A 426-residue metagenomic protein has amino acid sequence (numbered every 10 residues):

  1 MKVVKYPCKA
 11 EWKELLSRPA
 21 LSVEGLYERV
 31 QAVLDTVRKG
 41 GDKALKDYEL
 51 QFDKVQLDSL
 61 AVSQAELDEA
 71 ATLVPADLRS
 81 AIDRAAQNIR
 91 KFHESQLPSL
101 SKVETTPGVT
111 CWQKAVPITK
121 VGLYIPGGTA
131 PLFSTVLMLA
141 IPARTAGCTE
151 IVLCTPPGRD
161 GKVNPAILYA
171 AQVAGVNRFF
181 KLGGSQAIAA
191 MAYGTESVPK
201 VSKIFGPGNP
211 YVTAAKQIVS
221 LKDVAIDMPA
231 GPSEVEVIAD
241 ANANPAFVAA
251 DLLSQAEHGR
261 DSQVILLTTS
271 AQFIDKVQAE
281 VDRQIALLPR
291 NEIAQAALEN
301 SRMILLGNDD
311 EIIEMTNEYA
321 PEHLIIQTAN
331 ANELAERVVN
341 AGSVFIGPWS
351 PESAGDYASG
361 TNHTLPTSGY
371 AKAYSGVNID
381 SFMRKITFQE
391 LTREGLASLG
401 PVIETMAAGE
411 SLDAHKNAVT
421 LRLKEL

Functional and structural regions predicted by a protein language model:
M1-P7, R178-G183, M303-N308: Short acidic-hydrophobic, aromatic-tinged amphipathic segments that line or gate anion-handling sites
M1-T119: N-terminal Rossmann-like NAD(P)+-binding subdomain of aldehyde/semialdehyde dehydrogenases
P98-V103, A225, S262-L267, L287-A297 (+3 more regions): Flexible, glycine/charged-enriched surface loops at secondary-structure junctions
V103-Y169: Conserved small-residue-rich beta-alpha loop and adjacent elements that most often cradle the phosphate/pyrophosphate
G175-Q263: Conserved NAD(P)+-binding/catalytic subdomain of aldehyde/semialdehyde dehydrogenases
H258, L266-A341: A glycine- and small/hydrophobic-rich beta-loop-beta segment that serves as a flexible "lid/hinge" or phosphate-binding
N317-L426: C-terminal core of ALDH-fold dehydrogenases
